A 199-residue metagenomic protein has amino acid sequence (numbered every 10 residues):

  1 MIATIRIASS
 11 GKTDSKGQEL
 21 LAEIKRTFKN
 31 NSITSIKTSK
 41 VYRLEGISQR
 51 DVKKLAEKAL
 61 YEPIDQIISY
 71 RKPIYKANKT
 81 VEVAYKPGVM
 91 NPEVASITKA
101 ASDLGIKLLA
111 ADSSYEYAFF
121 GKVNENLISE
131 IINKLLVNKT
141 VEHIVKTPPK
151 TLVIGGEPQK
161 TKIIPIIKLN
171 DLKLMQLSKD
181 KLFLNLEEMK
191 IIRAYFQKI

Functional and structural regions predicted by a protein language model:
M1-I199: Core nucleic-acid recognition elements
